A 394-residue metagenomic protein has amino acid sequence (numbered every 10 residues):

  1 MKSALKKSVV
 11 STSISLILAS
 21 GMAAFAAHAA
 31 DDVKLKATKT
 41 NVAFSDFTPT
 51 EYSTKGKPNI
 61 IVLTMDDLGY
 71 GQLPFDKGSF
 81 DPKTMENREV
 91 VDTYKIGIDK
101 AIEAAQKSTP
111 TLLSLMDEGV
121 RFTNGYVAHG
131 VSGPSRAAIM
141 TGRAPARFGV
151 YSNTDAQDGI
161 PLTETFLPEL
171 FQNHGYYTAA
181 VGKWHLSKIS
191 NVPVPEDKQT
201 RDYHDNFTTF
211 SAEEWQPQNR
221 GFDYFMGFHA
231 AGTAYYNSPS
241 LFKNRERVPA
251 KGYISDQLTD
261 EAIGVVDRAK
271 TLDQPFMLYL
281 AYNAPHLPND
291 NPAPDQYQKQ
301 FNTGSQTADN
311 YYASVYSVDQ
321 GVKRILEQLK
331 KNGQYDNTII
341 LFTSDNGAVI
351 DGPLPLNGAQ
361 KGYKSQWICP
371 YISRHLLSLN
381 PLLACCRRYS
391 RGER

Functional and structural regions predicted by a protein language model:
M1-H28: Gram-negative bacterial Sec-dependent N-terminal signal peptides
A30-R394: Formylglycine-dependent sulfatase
